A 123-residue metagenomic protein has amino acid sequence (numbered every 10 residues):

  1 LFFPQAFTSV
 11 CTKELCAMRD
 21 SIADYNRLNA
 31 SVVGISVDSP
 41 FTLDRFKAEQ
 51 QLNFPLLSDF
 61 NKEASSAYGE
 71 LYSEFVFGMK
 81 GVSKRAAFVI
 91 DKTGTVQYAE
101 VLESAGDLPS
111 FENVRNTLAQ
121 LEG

Functional and structural regions predicted by a protein language model:
L1-G123: Chalcogenol-based redox active-site neighborhoods
